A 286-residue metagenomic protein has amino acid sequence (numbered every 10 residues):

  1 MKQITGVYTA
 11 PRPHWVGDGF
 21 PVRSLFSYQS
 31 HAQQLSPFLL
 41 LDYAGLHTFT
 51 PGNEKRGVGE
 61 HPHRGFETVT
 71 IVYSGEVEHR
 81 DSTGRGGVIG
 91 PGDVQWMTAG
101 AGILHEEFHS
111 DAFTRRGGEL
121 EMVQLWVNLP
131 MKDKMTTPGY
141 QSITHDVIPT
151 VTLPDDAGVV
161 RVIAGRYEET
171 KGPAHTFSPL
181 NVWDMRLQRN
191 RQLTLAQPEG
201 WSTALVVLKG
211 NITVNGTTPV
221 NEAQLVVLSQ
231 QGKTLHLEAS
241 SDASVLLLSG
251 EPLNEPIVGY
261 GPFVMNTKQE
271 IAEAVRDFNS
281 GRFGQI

Functional and structural regions predicted by a protein language model:
M1-I286: Jelly-roll (double-stranded beta-helix
